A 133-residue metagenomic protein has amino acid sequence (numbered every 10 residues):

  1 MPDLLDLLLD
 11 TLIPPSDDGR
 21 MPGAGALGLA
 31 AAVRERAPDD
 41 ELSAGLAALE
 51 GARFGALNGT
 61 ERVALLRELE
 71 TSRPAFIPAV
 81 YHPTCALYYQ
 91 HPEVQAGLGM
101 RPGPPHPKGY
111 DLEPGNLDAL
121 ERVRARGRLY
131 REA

Functional and structural regions predicted by a protein language model:
D3-T11, D18-A133: Mature-region segments of soluble proteins
